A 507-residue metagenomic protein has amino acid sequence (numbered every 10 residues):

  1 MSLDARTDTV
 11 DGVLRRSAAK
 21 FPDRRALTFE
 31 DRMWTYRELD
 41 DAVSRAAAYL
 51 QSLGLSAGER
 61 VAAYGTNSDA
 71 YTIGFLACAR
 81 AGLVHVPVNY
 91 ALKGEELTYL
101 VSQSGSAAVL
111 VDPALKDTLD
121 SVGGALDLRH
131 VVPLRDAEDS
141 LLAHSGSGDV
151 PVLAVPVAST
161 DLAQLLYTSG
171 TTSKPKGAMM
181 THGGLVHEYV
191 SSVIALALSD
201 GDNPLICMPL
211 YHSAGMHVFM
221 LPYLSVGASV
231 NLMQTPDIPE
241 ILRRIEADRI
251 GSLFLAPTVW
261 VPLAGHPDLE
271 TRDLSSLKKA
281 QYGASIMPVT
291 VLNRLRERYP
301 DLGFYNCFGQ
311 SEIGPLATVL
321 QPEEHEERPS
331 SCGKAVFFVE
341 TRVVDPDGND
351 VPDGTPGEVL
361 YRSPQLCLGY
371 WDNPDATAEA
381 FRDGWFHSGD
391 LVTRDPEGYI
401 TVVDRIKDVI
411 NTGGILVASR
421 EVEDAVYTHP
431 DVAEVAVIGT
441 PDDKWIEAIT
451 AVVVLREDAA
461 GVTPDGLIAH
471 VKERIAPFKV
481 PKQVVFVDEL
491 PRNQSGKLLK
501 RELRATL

Functional and structural regions predicted by a protein language model:
D4-V10, R15, D23-S68, T72-L76 (+1 more regions): Conserved AMP-binding/adenylate-forming core of the ANL superfamily
T7, P22-D23, G148-Y167, S173-K174 (+1 more regions): Conserved pre-ATP/AMP-binding loop-to-beta segment of ANL
D31, A114-S159, H266: ANL superfamily adenylate-forming
T35-E38, A163-H187: Conserved AMP-binding A3 loop
L92, T98, V109, L253 (+7 more regions): AMP-binding/adenylate-forming catalytic core of the ANL superfamily
V186-N203, Y211-G251, H266: Conserved AMP-binding/adenylation subdomain of ANL enzymes
I250-F254, A264-E327, E340: Gly/Ser/Thr-rich phosphate-binding loop
K334-F338, N349-A380, I415-V417: Conserved ATP/PPi-binding loop(s) of AMP-dependent carboxylate-activating enzymes
